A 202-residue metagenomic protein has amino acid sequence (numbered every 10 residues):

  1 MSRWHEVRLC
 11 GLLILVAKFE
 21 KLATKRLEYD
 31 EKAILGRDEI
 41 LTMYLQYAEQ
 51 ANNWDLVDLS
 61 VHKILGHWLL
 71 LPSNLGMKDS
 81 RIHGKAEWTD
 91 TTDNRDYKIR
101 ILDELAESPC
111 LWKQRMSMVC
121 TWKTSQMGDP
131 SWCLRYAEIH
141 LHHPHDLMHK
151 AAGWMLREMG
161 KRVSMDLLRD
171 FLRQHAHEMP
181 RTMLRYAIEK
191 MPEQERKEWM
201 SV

Functional and structural regions predicted by a protein language model:
M1-V202: Alpha-helical scaffold domains
